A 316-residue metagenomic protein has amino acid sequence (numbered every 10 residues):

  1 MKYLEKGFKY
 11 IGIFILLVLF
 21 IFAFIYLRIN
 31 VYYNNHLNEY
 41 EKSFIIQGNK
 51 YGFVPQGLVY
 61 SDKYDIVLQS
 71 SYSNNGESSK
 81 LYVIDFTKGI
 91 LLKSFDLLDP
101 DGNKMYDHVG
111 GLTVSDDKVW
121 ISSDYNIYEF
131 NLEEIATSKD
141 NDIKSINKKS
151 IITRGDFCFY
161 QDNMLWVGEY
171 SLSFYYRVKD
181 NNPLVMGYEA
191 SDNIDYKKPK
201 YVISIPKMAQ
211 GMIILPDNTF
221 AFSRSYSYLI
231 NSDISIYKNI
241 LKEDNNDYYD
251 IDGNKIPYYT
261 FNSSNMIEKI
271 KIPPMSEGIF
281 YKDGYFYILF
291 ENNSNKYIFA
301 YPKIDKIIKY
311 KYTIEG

Functional and structural regions predicted by a protein language model:
N30-G52, Y196-K198, F261-N265: A short helix->beta-strand "capping" segment at the edge of beta-propeller domains
F44-S79: Beta-strand-rich domains and repeat architectures in extracellular enzymes and scaffolds, especially beta-propellers
G52-V59, N103-G111, K148-D162, P206-I214 (+1 more regions): Repeated scaffold domains used in trafficking and secretory/extracellular systems, primarily beta-propellers
V54, G89-D116: Blade-loop segments of beta-propeller domains
K63-D65, D116-D117, D162-N163, D217-T219 (+1 more regions): Short coil/turn segments that connect the beta-strands within blades of beta-propeller domains
G76-Y82, N126-E134, S173-E189, Y228-N246 (+1 more regions): Structural motif
I203-Y259: Loop/turn-rich, solvent-exposed surfaces of beta-rich toroidal or solenoidal domains
D247-K282: Conserved blade-ending motifs and adjacent loop-strand segments that build the rim/top face of beta-propeller domains
